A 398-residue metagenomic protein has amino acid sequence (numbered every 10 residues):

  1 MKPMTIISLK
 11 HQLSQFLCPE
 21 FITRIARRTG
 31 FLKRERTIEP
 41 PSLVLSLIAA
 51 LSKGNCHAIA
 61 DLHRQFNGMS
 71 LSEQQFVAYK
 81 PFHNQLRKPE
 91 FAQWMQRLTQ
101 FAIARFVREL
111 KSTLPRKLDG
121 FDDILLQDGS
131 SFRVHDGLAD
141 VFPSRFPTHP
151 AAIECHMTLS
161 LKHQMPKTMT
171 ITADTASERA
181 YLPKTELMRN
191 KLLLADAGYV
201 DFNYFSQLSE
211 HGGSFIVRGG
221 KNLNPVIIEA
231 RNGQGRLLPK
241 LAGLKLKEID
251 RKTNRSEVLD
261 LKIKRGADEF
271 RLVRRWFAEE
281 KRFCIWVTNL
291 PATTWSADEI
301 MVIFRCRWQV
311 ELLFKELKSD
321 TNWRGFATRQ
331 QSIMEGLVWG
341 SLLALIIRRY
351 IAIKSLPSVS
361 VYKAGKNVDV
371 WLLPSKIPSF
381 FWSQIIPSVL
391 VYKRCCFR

Functional and structural regions predicted by a protein language model:
M1-D61, N84, P89, Q93 (+4 more regions): Single, function-defining residue in the core of a domain
H57-E73: DNA-recognition alpha helix
E73-P89: Major-groove recognition helix of helix-turn-helix-like DNA-binding domains
F106-T113: Primarily marks folded extracellular/lumenal domains of secretory and cell-surface proteins
S144-F146: Extracellular beta-strand-rich solenoid/capping regions of secreted or surface-exposed proteins that bind or remodel
